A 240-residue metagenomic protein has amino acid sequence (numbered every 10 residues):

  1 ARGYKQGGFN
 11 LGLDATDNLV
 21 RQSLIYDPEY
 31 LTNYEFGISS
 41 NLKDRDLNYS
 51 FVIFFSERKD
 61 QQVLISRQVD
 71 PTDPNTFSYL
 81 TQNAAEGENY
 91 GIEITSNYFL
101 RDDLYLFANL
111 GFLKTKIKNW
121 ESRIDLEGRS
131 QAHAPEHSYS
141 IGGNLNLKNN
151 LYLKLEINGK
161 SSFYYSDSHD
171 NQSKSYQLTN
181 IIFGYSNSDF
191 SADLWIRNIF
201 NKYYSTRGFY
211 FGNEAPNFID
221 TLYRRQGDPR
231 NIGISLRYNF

Functional and structural regions predicted by a protein language model:
A1-G7, D14, K43-R45, S56-D60 (+5 more regions): Structural signature of outer-membrane beta-barrel domains
K5, I25-Y90, N97-F99, K116-K118: Membrane-embedded beta-barrel scaffold of Gram-negative outer-membrane proteins
G8-D17, Q61-V69, N75, L113 (+3 more regions): Outer-membrane beta-barrel translocator domains and adjoining extracellular loop/strand segments of Gram-negative
D17-L19, I117, A132-S186, R197-N201 (+1 more regions): C-terminal beta-barrel architecture of Gram-negative outer-membrane proteins
Q22, T32-F36, Y90-I94, H137-I141 (+2 more regions): Hydrophobic, lipid-facing positions within transmembrane beta-strands of outer-membrane proteins
D44-Y49, D103-L106, N149-L153, D189-L194: Repeated loop/turn-to-beta-strand initiation elements of outer-membrane beta-barrel proteins
F55-E57, T76-D167, S235-N239: Gram-negative outer-membrane beta-barrel transporters
E57-K59, L64, L106, G159-Y164 (+1 more regions): C-terminal beta-signal and adjacent terminal beta-strands/loops of Gram-negative outer-membrane beta-barrel proteins
